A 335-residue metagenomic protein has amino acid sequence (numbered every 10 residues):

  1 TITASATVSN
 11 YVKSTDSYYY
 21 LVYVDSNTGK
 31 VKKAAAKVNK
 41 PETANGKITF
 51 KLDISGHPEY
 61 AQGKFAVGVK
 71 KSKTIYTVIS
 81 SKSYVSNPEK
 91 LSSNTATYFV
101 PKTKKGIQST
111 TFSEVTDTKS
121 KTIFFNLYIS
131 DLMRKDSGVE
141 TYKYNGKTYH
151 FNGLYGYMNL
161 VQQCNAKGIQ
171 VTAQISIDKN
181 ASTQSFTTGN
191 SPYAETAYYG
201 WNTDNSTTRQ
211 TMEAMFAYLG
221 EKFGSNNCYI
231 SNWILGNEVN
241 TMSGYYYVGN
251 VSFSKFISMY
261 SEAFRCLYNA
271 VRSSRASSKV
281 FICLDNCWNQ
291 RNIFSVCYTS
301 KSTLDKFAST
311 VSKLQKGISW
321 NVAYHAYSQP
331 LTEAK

Functional and structural regions predicted by a protein language model:
T1-N94: Beta-strand-enriched, solvent-exposed domains that form extended recognition/catalytic surfaces
A4-S9, F99, G106, A270: Glycine-centered structural positions embedded in regular secondary structure
V12-S14, K135, A181-S185, Q290-N292 (+1 more regions): Short acidic, gly/pro-rich beta-turn/loop elements at beta-sheet edges and active-site/ligand-binding grooves
N27, T49, S55-G56, S83 (+9 more regions): Polar/charged alpha-helical tracts
G29, K73-Y218, C228-L235, V239-S252 (+1 more regions): N-terminal substrate-binding region of glycoside hydrolase catalytic domains
A44, E59-A61, F99-P101, N165 (+1 more regions): Solvent-exposed loop and beta-edge segments used for protein-protein assembly and interaction
G156-V171, Y218, K222-I230, C266-S278 (+1 more regions): A structural motif corresponding to the C-terminal end of an alpha-helix and its immediate exit/capping segment
F256-K335: Noncatalytic carbohydrate-binding groove/subsite architecture in carbohydrate-active enzymes
